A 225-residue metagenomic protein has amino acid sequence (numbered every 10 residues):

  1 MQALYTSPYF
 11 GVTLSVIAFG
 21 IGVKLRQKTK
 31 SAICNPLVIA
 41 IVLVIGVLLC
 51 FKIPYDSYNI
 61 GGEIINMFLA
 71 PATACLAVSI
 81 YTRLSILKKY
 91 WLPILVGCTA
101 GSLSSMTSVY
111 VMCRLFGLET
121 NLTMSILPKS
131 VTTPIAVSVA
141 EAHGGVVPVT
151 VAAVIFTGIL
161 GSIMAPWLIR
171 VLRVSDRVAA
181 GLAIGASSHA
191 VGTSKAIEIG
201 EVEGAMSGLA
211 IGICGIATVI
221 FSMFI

Functional and structural regions predicted by a protein language model:
M1-T6, Y110-L122, E141-V149, F224: Helix-coil boundary and interhelical linker segments in multi-pass alpha-helical membrane proteins
Q2-S15, F19-Y81, I86-G97, G101: Helical membrane-embedded segments and adjacent short helical loop/helix-boundary regions of multi-pass membrane
G11-L14, L84-V109, V151-L160, A210-C214: Entry/N-cap segments of selected transmembrane alpha helices and their immediately preceding amphipathic helices
V38-C50, A70-L76, V96-S108, L127-V137 (+2 more regions): Small-residue-rich segments of transmembrane alpha-helices in multi-pass membrane proteins, especially helix faces
S79-W91, R114-L115, S138-A153: Helix-loop-helix hairpins and the membrane-proximal interhelical loops of multi-pass alpha-helical transport proteins
V96-A136, T157-L172: Transmembrane alpha-helices that form the ion-translocation and gating core of multi-pass ion transport proteins
L122-T157, V171, S175-I213: Alpha-helical membrane segments and immediately flanking helix-loop junctions that form or couple to the substrate/ion
G208-I225: Final/C-terminal transmembrane alpha-helix of multipass membrane proteins
